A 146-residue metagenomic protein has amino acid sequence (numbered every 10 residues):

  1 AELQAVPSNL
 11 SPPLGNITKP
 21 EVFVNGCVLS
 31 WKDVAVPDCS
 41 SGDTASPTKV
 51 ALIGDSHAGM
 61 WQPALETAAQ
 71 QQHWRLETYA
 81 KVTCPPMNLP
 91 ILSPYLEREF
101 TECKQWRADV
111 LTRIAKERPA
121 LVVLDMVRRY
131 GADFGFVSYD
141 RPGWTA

Functional and structural regions predicted by a protein language model:
A1-A146: Extracellular/periplasmic envelope-modification machinery, especially enzymes that add or remove acyl/ester groups on
